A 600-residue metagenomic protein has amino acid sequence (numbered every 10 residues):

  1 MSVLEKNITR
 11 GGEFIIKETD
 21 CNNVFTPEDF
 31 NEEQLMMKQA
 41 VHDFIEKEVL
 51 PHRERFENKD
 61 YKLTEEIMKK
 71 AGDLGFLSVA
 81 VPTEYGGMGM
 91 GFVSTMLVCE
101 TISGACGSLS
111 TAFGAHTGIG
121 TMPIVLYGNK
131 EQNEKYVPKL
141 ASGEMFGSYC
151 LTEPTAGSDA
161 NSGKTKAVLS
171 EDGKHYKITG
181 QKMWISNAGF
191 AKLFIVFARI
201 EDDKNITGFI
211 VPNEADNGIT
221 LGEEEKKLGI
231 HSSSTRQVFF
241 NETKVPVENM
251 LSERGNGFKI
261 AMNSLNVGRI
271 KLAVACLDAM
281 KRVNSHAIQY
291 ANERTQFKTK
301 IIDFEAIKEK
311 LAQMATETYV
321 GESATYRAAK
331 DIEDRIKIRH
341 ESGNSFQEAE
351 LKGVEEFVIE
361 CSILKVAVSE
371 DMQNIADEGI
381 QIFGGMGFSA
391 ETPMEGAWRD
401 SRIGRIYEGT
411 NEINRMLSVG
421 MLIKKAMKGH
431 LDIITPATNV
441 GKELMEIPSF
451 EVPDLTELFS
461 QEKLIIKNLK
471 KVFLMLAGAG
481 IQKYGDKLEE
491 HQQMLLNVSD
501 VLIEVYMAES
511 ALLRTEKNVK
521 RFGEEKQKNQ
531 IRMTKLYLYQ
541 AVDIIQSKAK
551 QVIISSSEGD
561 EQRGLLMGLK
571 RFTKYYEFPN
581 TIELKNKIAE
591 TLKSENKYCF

Functional and structural regions predicted by a protein language model:
M1-G114, E131-K135, K139-F146, S158 (+3 more regions): Amphipathic, small/basic residue-rich leader segments at the start of a protein or domain
S2-N23, L97-V98, I119, I375 (+2 more regions): Glycine-rich phosphate/cofactor-binding loops in nucleotide/flavin-utilizing enzymes
V3-L4, P27-F30, M37, T220-E322 (+5 more regions): Glycine-rich beta->alpha junctions and the first turn(s) of the following alpha-helix
R53-N58, Y319-A367, I380-Q381, G485 (+2 more regions): C-terminal helix-coil-helix/basic helical segment that borders enzyme active sites and/or dimer interfaces and provides
G104-G107, A156-G157, M183-G189, V267 (+1 more regions): Glycine-rich phosphate/pyrophosphate-binding beta-alpha loops
T165-L169: A structural signal for short hydrophobic beta-strand segments in well-ordered beta-sheet cores
K174-T220: A short core secondary-structure module
L444-F600: C-terminal amphipathic alpha-helical interaction region
